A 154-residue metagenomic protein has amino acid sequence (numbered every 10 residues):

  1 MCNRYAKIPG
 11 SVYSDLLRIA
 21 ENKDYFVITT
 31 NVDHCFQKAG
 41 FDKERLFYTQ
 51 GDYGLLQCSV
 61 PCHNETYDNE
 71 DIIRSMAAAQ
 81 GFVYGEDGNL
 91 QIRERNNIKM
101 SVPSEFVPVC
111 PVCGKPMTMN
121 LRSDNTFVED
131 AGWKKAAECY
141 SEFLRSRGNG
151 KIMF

Functional and structural regions predicted by a protein language model:
M1-F154: Conserved catalytic alpha/beta core of Sir2/sirtuin-type deacylases, generalized to analogous enzyme cores that bind
